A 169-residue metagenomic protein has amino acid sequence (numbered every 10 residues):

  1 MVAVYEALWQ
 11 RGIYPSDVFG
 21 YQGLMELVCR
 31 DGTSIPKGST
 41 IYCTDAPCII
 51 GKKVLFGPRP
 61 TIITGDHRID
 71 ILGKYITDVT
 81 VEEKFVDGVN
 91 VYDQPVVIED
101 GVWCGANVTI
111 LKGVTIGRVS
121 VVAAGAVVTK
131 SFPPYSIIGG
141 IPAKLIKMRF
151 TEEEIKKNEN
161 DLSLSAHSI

Functional and structural regions predicted by a protein language model:
M1-L24, I169: Extended, small-residue-rich solenoid/repeat segments and analogous flexible loops that form exposed scaffolds
A3, E99-V102, V122, A166: Hydrophobic transmembrane signal anchors and adjacent membrane-proximal interface regions, especially in viral
L8, D31, T109-I146, F150-N158: C-terminal/domain-terminus segments
D17-C29, I35-K112, I141, R149-F150: Flexible, glycine/small-residue-enriched loop-and-beta-strand segment within the central core of proteins
I155-I169: Acidic/histidine-enriched, glycine/proline-rich intrinsically disordered or flexible terminal extensions
